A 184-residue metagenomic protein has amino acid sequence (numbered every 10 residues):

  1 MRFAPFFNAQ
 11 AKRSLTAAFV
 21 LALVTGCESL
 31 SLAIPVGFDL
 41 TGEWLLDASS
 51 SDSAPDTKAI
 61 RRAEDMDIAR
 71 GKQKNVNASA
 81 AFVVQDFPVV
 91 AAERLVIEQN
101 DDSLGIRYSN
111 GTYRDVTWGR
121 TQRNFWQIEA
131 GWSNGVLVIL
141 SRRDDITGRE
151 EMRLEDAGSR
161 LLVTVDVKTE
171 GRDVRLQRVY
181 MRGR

Functional and structural regions predicted by a protein language model:
R2-T16: Bacterial N-terminal signal peptides that target proteins for export
V24-G26: C-terminal motif of bacterial Sec signal peptides marking the signal peptidase cleavage site
E28-R184: PEST-like low-complexity, intrinsically disordered acidic/proline/serine-rich tracts that flank trafficking/processing
